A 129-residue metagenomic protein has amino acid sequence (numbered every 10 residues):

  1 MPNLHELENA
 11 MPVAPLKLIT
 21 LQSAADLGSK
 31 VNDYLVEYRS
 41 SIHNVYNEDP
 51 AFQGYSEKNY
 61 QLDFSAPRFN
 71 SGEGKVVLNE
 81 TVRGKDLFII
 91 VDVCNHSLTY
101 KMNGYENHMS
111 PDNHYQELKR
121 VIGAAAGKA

Functional and structural regions predicted by a protein language model:
M1-A129: PRPP-associated nucleotide enzymes
